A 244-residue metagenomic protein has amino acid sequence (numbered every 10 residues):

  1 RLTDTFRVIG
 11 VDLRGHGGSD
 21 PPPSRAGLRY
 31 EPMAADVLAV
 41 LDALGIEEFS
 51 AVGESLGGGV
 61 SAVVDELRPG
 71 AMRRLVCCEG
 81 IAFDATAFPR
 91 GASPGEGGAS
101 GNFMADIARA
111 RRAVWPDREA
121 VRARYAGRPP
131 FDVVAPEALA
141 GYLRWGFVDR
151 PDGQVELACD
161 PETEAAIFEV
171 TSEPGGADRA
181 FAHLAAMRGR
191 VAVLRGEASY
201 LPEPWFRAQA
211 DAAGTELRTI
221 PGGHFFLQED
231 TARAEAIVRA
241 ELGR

Functional and structural regions predicted by a protein language model:
T3, I9-V52, L56, F88 (+1 more regions): Active-site loop/oxyanion-hole signature of alpha/beta-hydrolase fold enzymes
T5-R7, E47-S50, A71-R74, R190-A192 (+1 more regions): Structural signature of beta-strand start/N-cap positions in the alpha/beta core of ABC transporter nucleotide-binding
L13-G17, A82, G223-F226: Alpha/beta-hydrolase active-site loop signature
E47-A92: Conserved hydrolase catalytic core segment
A85-A158, S172-P174: Helix-rich cap/lid subdomain of alpha/beta-hydrolase
E137, F147-A210: Conserved serine/cysteine hydrolase catalytic core
D211-H224: Catalytic histidine neighborhood in serine/cysteine hydrolases with alpha/beta-hydrolase-type architecture
G222-T231, E235: Catalytic histidine-centered segment of alpha/beta-hydrolase-like enzymes
